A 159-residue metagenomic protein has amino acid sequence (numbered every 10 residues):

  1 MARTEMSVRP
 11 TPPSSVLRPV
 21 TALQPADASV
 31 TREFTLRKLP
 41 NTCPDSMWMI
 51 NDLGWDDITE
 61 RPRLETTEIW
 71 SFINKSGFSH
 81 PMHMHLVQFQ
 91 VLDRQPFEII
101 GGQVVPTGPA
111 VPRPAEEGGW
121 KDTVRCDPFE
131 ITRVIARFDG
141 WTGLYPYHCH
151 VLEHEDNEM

Functional and structural regions predicted by a protein language model:
M1-G140, V151: Edge beta-strand plus adjacent loop/short-helix module at the start of the mature soluble/periplasmic domain
E153-M159: Short acidic/polar inter-strand loop motif in beta-rich domains
